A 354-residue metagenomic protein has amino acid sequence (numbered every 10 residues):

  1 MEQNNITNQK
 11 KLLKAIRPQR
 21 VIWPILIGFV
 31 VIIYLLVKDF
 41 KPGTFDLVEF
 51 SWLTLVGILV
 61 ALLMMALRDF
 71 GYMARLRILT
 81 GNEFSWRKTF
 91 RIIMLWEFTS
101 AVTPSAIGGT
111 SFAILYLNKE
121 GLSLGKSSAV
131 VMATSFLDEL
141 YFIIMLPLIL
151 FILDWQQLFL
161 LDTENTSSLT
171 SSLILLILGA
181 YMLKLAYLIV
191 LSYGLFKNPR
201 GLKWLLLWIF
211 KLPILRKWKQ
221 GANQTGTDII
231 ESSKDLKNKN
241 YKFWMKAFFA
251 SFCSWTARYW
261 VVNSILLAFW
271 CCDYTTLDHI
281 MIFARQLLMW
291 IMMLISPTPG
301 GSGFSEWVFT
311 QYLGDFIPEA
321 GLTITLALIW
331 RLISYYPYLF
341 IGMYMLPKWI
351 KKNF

Functional and structural regions predicted by a protein language model:
M1-M94, L161-W290, S334-F354: Predominantly cytoplasmic-facing regulatory/coupling regions of multi-pass membrane proteins
G81-R87, Y116-S127, K239, G314-G321 (+2 more regions): Juxtamembrane helix-boundary/capping and inter-helix hinge elements in multi-pass membrane proteins
R87-I92, S105, G109-T110, E120-F136 (+1 more regions): Membrane-interface alpha-helices at helix entry/exit sites of multi-pass transporters
M94-S111, K119, P213-K217, P299: Short intracellular "coupling" helices and adjacent cytoplasmic loop segments at the cytosolic face of multi-pass
W96-S105, A284-E306: Transmembrane alpha-helix interface/packing and boundary motifs in multi-pass membrane proteins, characterized by
T99-T103, K126-F151, Y181-A186, T325-F340: Membrane-embedded alpha-helical segments of transport systems, primarily multispan ion/solute transporters
I107-I114, F304-F309: Transmembrane helix boundary and interhelical loop/hinge segments in multi-pass membrane proteins
L294-P299, E306-F354: C-terminal transmembrane helix pair
